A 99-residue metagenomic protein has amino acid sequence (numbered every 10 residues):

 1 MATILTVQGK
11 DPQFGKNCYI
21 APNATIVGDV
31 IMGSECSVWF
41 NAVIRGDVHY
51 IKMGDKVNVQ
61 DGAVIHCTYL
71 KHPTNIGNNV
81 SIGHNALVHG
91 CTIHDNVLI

Functional and structural regions predicted by a protein language model:
M1-N17: Terminal amphipathic alpha-helical/low-complexity segments used for targeting or macromolecular assembly
P12, N17-I20, A24, V30 (+9 more regions): A structural motif detector for beta-strand N-caps
A63-Y69: Membrane-helix exit/interface motif
